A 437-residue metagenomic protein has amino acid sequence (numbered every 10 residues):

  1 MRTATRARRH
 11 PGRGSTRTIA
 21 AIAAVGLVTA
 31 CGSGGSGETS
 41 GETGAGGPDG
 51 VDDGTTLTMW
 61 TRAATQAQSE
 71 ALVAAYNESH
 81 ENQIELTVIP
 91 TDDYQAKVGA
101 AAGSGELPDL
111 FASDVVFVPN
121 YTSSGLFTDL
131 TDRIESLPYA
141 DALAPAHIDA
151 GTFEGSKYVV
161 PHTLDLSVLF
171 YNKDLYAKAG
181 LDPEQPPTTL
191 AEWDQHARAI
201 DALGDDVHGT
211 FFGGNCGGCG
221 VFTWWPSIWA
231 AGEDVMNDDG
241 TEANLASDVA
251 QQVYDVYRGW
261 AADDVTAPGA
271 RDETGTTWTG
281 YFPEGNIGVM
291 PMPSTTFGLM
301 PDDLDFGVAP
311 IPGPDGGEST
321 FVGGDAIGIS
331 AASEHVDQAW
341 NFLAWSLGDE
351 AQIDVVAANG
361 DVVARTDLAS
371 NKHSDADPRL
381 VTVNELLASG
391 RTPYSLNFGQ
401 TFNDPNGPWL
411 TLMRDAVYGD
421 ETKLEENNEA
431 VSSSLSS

Functional and structural regions predicted by a protein language model:
R2, A177, P183, S389-S437: Conserved C-terminal helix/tail region of periplasmic/extracytoplasmic solute-binding proteins
R2-A24, C31-N120, E135, P183 (+5 more regions): Conserved N-terminal structural module of periplasmic/extracytoplasmic solute-binding proteins
A101, P108-D109, L137-Y176, G317-E318 (+1 more regions): A structural signal for short loop-to-beta-strand junctions that line the ligand-binding cleft of periplasmic/secreted
V115-L166, G220-T223, G307-A309, H373-P378 (+1 more regions): Hinge/lid segment of periplasmic solute-binding proteins
Y158-H162, S167, A191-A243, I287: Extracytoplasmic/periplasmic solute-binding protein
H196-D201, D239-A270: Glycine-centered hinge/linker elements that transmit conformational signals in sensory and ligand-binding systems
T223-P226, Y254-H335: Extracytoplasmic/periplasmic substrate-binding proteins
A357-G407: Long, aromatic- and glycine/proline-rich binding clefts that accommodate carbohydrate-like moieties
